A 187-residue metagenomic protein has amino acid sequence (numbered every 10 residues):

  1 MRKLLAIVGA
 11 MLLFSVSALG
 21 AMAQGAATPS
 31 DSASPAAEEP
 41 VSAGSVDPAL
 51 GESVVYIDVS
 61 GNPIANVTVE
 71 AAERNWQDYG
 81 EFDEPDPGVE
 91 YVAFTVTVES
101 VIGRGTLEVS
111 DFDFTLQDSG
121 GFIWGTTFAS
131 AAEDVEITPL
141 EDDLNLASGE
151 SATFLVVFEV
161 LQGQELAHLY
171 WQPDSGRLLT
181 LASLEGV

Functional and structural regions predicted by a protein language model:
M1-L4: Positively charged n-region of N-terminal signal peptides that target proteins for export
V8-S17: Bacterial N-terminal signal peptides
M22-T95, E99-V187: Conserved functional micro-motifs across diverse proteins
